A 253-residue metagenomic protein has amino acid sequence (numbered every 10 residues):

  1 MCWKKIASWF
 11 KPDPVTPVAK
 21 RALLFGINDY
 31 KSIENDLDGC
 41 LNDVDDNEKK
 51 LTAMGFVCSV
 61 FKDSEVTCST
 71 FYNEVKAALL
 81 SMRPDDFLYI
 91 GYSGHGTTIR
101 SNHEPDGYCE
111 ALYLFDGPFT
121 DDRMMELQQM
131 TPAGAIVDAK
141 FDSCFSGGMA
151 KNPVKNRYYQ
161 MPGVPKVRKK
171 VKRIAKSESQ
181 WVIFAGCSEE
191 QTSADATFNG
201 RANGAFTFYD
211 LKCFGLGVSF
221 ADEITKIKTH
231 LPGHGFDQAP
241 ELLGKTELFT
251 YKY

Functional and structural regions predicted by a protein language model:
C2-Y253: Cysteine endopeptidase catalytic domains of the caspase/legumain-like
